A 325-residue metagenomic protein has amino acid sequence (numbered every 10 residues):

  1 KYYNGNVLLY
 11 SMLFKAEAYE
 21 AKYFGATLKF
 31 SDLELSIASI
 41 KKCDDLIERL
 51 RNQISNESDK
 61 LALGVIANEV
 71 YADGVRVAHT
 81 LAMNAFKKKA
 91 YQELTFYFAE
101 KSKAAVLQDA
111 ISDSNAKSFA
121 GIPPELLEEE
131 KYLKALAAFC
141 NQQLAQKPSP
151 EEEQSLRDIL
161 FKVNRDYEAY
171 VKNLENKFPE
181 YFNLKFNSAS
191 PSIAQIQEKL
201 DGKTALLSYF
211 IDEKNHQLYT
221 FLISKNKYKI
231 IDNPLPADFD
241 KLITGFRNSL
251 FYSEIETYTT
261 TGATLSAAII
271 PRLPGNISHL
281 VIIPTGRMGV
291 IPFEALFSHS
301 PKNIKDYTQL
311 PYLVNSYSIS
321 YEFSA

Functional and structural regions predicted by a protein language model:
G5-M12, E17-Y321: Amphipathic alpha-helical protein-protein interaction segments
